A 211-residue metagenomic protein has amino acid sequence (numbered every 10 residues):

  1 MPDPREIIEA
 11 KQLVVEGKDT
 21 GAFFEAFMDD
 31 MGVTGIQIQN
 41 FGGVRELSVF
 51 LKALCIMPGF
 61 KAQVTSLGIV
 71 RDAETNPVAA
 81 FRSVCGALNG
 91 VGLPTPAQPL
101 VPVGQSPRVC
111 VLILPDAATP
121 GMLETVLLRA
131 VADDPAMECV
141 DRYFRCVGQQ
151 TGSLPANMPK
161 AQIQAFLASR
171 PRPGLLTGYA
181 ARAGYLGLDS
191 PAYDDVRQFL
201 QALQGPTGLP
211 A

Functional and structural regions predicted by a protein language model:
M1-D19: A short, flexible N-terminal coil/short beta segment enriched in small residues
P2-I8, A26-Q37, L51-G68, D72-A211: C-terminal accessory helical subdomains adjacent to catalytic cores in phosphodiester- and nucleotide-handling enzymes
T20-F24: Short N-terminal binding/cap micro-motifs at the start of the first secondary-structure element
N40: Early extracytoplasmic/lumenal segment of secretory-pathway proteins
G43-S48: Conserved helicase/translocase motor-coupling segment
